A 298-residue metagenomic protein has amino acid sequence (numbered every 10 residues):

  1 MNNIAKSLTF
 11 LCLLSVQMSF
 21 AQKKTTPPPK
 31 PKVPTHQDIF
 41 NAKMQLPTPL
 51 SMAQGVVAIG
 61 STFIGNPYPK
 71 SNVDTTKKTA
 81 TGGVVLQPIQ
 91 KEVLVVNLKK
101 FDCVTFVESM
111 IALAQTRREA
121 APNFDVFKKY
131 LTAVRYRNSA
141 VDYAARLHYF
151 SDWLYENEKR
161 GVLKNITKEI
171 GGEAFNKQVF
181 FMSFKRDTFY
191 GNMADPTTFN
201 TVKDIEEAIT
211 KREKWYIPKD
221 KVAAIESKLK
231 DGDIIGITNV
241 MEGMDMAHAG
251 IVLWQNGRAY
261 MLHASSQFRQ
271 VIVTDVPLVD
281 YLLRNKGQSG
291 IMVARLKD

Functional and structural regions predicted by a protein language model:
M1-T26: Bacterial Sec-dependent N-terminal signal peptides
F10, P49, N239-M241: Residues embedded in well-ordered secondary-structure elements
K23-T105: Cationic-aromatic interfacial patches
A42, I59-F63, Y130-V134, W153 (+1 more regions): Residues that form generic nucleotide/phosphate-binding pockets
V73-T210, K230, W254, H263-S266: Acidic/His-rich structured neighborhood in mature extracellular/periplasmic domains
K214-I225, N239: Short alpha-helix capping/helix-loop boundary micro-motifs
A224-K228, M244: Short, surface-exposed secondary-structure edge patches
D233-D298: C-terminal soluble interaction/assembly domains
